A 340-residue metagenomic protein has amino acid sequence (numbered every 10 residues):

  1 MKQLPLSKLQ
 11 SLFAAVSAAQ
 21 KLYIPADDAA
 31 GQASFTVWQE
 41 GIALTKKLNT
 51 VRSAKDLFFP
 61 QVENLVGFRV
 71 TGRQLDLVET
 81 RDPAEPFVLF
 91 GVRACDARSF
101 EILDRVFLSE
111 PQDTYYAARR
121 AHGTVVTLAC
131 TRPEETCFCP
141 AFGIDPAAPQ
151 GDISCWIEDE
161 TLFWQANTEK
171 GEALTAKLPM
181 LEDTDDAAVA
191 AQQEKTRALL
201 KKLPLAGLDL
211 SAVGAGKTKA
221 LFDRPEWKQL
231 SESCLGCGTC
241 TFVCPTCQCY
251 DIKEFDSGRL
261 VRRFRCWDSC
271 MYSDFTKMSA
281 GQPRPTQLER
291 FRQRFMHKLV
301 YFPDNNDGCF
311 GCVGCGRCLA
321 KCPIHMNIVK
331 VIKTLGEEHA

Functional and structural regions predicted by a protein language model:
M1-K217: Iron-sulfur-associated redox domains of electron-transfer enzymes in respiratory and anaerobic energy metabolism
K8-L12, C240, C266, N327: General structural feature for long, well-ordered alpha-helical segments within catalytic domains of soluble enzymes
R93, G238, F242, A320: Short alpha-helical basic/polar micro-motif
F100, P245-C249, P323: Active-site-flanking alpha-helical
L210-E232, Y250-A340: Ferredoxin-type iron-sulfur electron-transfer modules in oxidoreductases and energy-metabolism complexes
S231-D251: Basic (Lys/Arg-enriched) interaction patch that binds polyanionic ligands
